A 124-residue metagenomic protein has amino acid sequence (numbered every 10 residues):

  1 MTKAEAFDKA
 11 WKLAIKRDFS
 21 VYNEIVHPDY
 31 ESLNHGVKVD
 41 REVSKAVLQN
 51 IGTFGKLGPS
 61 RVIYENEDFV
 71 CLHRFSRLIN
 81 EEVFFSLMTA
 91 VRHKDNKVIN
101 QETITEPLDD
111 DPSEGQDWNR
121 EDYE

Functional and structural regions predicted by a protein language model:
M1-A4, R41: Short, structured helix-loop boundary elements
K3-L13: Solvent-exposed, amphipathic alpha-helical segments
K9, K38, K45-E124: A beta-strand edge to alpha-helix "cap/lid" segment located at domain peripheries
A14-L33: Short, well-ordered alpha-helical segments enriched in acidic and aromatic residues
V26, V39-D40: Short, conserved alpha-helical segments within structured domains
